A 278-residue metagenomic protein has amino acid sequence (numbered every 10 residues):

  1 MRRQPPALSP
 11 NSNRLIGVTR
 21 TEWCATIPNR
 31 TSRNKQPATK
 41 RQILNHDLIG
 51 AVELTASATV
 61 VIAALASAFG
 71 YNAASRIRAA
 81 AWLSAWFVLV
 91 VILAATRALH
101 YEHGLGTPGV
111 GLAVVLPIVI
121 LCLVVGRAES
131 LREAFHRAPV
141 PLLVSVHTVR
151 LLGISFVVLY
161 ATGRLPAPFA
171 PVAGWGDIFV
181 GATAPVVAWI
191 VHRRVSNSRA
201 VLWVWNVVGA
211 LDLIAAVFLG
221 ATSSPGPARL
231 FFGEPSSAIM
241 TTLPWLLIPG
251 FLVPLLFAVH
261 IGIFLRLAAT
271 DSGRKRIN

Functional and structural regions predicted by a protein language model:
R41-V60, E102-V115, L246: Hydrophobic transmembrane alpha-helical segments in integral membrane proteins
L48, A79-L121, L131, F135: Early transmembrane hairpin module of multi-pass membrane proteins
A73-S84, R137-V144, S198-L202: Membrane-interfacial loop-to-transmembrane alpha-helix junctions, especially the N-terminal start
S130-S198: Membrane-proximal helix-loop-helix units in multi-pass membrane proteins
W203-L219: Hydrophobic alpha-helical membrane-insertion segments
G226-L246: Short, membrane-exposed interhelical loops at transmembrane-helix boundaries
T241-H260: Hydrophobic alpha-helical transmembrane segments
